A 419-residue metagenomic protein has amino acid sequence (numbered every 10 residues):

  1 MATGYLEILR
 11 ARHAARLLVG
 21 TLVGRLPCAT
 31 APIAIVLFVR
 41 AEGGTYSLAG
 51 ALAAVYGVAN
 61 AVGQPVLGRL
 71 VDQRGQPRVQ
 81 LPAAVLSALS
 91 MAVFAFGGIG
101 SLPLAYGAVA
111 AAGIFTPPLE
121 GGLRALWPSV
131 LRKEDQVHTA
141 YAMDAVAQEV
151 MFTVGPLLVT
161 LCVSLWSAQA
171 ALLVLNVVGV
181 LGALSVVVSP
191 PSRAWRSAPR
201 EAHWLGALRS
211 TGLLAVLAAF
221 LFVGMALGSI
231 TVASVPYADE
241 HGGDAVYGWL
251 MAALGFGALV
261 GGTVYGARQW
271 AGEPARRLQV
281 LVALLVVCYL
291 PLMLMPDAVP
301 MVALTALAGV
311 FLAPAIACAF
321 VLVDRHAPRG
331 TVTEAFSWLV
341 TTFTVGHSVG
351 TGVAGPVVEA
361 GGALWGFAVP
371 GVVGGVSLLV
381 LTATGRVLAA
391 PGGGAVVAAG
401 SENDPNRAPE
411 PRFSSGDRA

Functional and structural regions predicted by a protein language model:
A2-A61, A207-A252: Helix-loop boundary and gating motifs at the non-cytosolic
A61-G98: Conserved MFS/SLC helix-loop-helix module at the cytosolic interface between two early adjacent transmembrane helices
V62-Q76, V163, V260-P274, V358: Helix-to-loop junctions at the C-terminal end of transmembrane segments in multipass secondary transporters
V85-G100, L284-P296: C-terminal ends and interior cores of transmembrane alpha-helices in multi-pass membrane transporters/permeases
A108-V150: Cytoplasmic helix-loop-helix junction between adjacent transmembrane helices in 12-TM secondary transporters
P117-L131, S234, P314-A327: Intracellular juxtamembrane helix-capping segments at the cytosolic ends of symmetry-related transmembrane helices
A275-A319: C-terminal transmembrane helical hairpin of 12-TM major facilitator-type secondary transporters
G330-A363: A late C-terminal transmembrane helix in Major Facilitator Superfamily
